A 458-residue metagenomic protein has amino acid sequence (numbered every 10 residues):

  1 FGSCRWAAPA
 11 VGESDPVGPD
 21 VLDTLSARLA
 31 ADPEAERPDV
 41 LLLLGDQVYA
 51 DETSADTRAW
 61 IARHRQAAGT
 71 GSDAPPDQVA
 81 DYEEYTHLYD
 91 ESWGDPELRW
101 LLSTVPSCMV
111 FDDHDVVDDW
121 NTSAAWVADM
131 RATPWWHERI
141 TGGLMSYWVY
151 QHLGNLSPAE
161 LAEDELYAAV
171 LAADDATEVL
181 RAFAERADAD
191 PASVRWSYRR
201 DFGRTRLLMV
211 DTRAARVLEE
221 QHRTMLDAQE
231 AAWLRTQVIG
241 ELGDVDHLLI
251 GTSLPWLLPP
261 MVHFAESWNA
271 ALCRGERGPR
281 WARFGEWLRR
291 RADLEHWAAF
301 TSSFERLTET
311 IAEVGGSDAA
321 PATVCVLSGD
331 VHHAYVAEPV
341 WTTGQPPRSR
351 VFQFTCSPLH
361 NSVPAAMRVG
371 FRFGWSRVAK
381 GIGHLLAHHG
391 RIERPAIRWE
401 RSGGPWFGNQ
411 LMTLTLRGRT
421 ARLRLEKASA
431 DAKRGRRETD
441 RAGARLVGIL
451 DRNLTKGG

Functional and structural regions predicted by a protein language model:
F1-G458: Metal-dependent phosphoester/phosphodiester hydrolase catalytic core
